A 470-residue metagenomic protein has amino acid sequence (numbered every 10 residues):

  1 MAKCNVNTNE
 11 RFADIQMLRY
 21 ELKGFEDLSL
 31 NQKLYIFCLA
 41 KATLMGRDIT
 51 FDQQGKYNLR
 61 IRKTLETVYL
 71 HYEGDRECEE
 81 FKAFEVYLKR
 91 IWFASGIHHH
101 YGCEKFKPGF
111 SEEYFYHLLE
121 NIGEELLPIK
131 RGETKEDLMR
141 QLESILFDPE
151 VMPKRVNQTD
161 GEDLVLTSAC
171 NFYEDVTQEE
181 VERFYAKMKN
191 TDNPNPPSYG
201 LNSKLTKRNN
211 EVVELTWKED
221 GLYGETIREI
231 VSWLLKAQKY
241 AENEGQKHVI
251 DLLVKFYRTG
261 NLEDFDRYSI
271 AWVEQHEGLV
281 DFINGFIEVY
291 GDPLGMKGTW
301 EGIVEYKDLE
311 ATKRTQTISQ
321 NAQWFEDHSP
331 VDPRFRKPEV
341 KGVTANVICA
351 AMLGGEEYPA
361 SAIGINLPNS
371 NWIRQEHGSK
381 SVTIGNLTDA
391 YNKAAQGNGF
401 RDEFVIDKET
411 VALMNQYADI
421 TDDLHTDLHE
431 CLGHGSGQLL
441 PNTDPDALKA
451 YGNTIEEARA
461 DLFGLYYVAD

Functional and structural regions predicted by a protein language model:
A2-L70: N-terminal-proximal low-complexity accessory segments that begin disordered and transition into the first
F12, A395-D407, E430-T443: Active-site-adjacent bridging/hinge elements
I15, E26, L30, G55 (+7 more regions): Soluble non-cytosolic domains of exported or imported proteins
S29, N243, T421-Q438, A460-D461 (+1 more regions): Active-site recognition of the HExxH zinc-binding catalytic motif
Y57, I61, D446-D470: Post-HExxH zinc-binding segment in Zn-dependent metallohydrolases
E66-A83: Post-signal peptide N-terminal segment of secreted/secretory-pathway proteins
A94-A412, A418: Contiguous, non-catalytic segments that form substrate-binding/exosite surfaces or channel walls
V411-D422, T443-A458: Alpha-helix capping and helix-loop boundary segments enriched in small/acidic/polar residues
